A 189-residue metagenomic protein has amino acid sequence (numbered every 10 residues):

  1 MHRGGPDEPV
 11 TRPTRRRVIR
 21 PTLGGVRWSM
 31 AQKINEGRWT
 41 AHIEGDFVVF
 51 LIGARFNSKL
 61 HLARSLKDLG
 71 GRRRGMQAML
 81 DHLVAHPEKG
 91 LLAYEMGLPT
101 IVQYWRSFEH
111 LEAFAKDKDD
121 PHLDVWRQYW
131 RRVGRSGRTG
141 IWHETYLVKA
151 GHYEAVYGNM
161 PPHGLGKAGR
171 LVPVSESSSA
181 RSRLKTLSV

Functional and structural regions predicted by a protein language model:
R15-L98, A113, G137-V189: Short S/T/G/P-rich N-terminal loop/turn motif that feeds into the first structured element of a domain
Y104-R106: Tryptophan-centric aromatic hotspots in well-structured domains and transmembrane helices
F108-G140: An amphipathic, aromatic/His-enriched active-site/gating alpha helix that lines ligand/cofactor pockets
